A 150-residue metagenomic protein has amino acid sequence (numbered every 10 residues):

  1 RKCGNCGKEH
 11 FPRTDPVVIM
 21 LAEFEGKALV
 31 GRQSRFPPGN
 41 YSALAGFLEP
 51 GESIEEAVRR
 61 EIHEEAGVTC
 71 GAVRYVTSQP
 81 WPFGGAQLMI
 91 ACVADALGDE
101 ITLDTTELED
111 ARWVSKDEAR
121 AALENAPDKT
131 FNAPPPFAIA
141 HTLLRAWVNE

Functional and structural regions predicted by a protein language model:
R1-L21: Cys/His-rich short segments
V17-Q33, P37-A45, E55, A72-V73 (+1 more regions): Conserved active-site beta-strand-loop modules that form the wall/rim of enzyme catalytic pockets and either contain
E25-K27, S34, D95-E100, D117: Short loop segments at secondary-structure junctions
P37-Y41, G85, D104-E150: Nudix hydrolase/Nudix homology domain
A43-T77, C92, E100: The catalytic Nudix box helix
G46-P50, Q79-F83, A126-F131: Short, contiguous acidic/charged loop-to-helix segments that flank catalytic cores in large enzymes
G71-A72, L88-I90, D99, E109-R112 (+1 more regions): A short pocket-lining beta-strand/turn micro-motif at the edge of beta-sheets
Q79-T102: Active-site-adjacent beta-strand/loop module that shapes the phosphate/pyrophosphate-binding cleft
